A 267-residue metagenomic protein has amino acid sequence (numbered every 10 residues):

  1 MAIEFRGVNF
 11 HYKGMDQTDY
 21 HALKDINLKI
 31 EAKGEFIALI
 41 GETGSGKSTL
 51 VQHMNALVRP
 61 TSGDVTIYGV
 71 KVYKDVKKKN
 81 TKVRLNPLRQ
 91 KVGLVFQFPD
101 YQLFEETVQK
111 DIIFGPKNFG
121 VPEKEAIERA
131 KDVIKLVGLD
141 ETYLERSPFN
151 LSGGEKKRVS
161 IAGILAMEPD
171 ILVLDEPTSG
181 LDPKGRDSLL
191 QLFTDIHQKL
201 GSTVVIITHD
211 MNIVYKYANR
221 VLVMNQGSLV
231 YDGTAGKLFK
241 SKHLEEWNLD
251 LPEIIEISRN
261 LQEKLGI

Functional and structural regions predicted by a protein language model:
N55: Helix-to-loop junction immediately C-terminal to a conserved catalytic motif
G63-V76, L88: Conserved ABC transporter NBD signature motif
K124-T142: Conserved ABC ATPase "signature" region
S147-L151, E155: Conserved ABC ATPase signature
E168: Conserved catalytic motifs of ABC-family nucleotide-binding domains
L172-D175: Catalytic Walker B motif of ABC-type/P-loop ATPase nucleotide-binding domains
Q226-G227: Conserved ABC ATPase "signature" C-loop
